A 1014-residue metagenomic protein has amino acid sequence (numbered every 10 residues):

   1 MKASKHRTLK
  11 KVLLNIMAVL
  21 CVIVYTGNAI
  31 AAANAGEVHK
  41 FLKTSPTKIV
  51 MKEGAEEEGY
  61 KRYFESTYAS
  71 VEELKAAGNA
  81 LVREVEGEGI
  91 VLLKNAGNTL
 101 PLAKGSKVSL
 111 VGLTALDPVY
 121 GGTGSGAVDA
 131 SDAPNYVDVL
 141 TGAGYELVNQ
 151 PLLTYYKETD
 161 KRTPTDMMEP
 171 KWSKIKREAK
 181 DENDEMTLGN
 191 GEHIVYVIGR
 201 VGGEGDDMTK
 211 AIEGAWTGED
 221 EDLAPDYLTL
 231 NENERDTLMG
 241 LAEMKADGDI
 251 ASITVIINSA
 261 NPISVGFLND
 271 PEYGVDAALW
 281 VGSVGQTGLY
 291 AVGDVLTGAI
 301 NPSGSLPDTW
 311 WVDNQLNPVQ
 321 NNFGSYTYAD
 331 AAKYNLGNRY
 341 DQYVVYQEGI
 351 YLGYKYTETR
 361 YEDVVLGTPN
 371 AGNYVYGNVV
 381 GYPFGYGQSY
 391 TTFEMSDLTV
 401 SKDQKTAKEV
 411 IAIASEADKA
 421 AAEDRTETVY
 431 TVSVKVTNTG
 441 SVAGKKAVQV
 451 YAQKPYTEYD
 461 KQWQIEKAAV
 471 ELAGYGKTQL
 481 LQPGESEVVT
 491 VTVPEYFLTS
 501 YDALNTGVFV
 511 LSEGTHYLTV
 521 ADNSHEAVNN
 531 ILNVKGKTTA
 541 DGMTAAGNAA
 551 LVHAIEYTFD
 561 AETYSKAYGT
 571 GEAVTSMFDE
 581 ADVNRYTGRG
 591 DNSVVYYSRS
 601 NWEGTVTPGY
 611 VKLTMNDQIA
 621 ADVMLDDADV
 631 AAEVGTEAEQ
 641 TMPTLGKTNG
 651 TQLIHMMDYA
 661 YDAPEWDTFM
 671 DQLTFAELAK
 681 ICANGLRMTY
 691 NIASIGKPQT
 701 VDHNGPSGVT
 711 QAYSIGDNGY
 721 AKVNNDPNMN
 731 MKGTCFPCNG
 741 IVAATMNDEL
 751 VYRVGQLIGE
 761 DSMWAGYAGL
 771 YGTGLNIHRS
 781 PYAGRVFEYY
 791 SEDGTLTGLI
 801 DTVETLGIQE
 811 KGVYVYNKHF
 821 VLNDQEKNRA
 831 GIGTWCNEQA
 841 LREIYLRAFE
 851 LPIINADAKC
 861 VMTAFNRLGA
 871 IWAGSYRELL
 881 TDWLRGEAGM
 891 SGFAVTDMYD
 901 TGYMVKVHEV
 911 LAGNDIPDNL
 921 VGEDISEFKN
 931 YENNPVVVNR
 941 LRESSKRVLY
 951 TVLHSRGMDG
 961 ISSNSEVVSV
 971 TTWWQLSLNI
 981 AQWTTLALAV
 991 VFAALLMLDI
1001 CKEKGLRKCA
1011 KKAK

Functional and structural regions predicted by a protein language model:
M1-D502, S512-V520, S524, T575-K1014: Glycoside hydrolase catalytic-domain context in secreted enzymes
P494-G569, A573-V574: Terminal connector regions
